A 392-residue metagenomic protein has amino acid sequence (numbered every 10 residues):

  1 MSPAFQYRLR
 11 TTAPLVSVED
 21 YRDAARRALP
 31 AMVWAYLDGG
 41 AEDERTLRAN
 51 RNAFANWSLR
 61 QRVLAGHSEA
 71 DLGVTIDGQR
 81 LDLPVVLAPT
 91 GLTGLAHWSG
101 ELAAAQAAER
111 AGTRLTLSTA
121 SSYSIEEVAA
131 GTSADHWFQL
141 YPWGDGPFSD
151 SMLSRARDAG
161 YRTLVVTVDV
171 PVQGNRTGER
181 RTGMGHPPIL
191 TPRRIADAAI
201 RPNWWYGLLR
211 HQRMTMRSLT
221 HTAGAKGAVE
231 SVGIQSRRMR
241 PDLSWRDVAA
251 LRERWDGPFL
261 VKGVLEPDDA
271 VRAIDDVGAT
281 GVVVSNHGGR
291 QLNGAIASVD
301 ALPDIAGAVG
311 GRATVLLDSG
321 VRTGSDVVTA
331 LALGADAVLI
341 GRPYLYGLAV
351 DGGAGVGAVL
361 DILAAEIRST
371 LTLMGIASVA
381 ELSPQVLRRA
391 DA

Functional and structural regions predicted by a protein language model:
M1-A55, D300-D318, R322-A392: Alpha/beta catalytic cores of nucleotide-metabolism and tRNA/nucleoside-modifying enzymes
M1-G78, M184-L243, A380-L382, L387-A392: An N-cap/entry alpha-helix motif that binds or orients negatively charged groups
A41-E42, T119-Y123, G144, L265 (+2 more regions): Short beta->alpha linker loops
S58, G73-T75, P84-A88, R114-S118 (+2 more regions): Short, conserved beta-strand segments within well-ordered enzyme catalytic domains that often line or immediately flank
L81-A120: Glycine-rich active-site/cofactor-binding loop and its immediate structural neighborhood
L92, Q106, G131, P147-L317 (+1 more regions): Alpha/beta enzyme core
W98-S99, N293-I296, D351-G352: Short, solvent-exposed loop/turn segments at secondary-structure boundaries
R110-G131, D135-S149: A gly/proline- and charged-residue-enriched helix-loop-helix capping module
